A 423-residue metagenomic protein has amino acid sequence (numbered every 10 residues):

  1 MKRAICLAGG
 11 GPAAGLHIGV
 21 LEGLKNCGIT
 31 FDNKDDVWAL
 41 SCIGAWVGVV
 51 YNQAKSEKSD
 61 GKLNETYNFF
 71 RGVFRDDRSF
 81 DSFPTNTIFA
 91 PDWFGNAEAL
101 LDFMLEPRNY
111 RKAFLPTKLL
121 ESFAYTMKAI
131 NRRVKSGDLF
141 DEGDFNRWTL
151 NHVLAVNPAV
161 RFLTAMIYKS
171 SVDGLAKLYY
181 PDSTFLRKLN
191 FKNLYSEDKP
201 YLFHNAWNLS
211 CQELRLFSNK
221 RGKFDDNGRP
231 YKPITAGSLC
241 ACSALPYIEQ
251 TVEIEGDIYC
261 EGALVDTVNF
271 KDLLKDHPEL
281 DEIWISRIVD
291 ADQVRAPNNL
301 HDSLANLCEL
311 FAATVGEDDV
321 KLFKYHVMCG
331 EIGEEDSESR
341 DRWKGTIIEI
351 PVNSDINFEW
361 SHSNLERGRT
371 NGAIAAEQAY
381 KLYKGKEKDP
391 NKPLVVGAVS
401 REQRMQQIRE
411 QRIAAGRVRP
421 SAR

Functional and structural regions predicted by a protein language model:
K2-A4, P12-L163, Y179, F185 (+5 more regions): Patatin-like phospholipase
L7, W38, Y259-E261: Short hydrophobic beta-strand that contains or immediately precedes a catalytic carboxylate
G9-P12, S210: Short polar catalytic/cofactor-binding loops
A39, N205, E282-S286, T346-I350: Hydrophobic/aromatic beta-strand patches that form the interior of the parallel beta-sheet core in alpha/beta enzyme
D141-L186, L194-K275: Active-site gating loop/helix substructures
N269-D290: A short alpha/beta connector and helix-capping loop motif
H277-D281, V320-R423: C-terminal helical/tail subdomains of lipid-metabolizing enzymes
P297-C329: Acidic, Ser/Thr-rich peripheral helices and adjacent loops at domain boundaries
